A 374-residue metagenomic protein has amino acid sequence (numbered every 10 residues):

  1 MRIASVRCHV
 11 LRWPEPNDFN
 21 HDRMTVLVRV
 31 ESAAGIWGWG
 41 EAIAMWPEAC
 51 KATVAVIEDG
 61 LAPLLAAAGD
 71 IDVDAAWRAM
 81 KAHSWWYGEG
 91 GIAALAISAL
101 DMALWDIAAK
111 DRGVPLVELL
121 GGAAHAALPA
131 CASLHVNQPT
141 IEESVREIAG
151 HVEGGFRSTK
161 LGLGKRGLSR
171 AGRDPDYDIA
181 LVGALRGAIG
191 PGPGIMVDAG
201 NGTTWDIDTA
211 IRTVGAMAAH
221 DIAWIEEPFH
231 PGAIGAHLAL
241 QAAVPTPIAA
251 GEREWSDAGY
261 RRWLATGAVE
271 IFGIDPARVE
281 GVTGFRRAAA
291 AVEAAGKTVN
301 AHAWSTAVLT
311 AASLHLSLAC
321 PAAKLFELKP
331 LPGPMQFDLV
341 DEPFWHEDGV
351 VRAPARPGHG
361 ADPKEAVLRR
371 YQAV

Functional and structural regions predicted by a protein language model:
M1-W46, L331-F337: Structured beta-strand/loop patches that form or line metal/cofactor-binding pockets in enzymes
I3, G35, L61, L100 (+8 more regions): Conserved, mostly hydrophobic/aromatic
E31-D111: Metal- or metallocofactor-binding catalytic centers and their adjacent structured scaffolds across diverse enzyme
G40, A130-L134, R157-L161, I195-A199 (+5 more regions): Hydrophobic faces of well-ordered beta-strands that scaffold small-molecule active sites in alpha/beta enzyme cores
D59, G215, D221, G232-V350: Shared catalytic-loop signature of beta/alpha-barrel
D101-N137: Glycine-rich, aromatic-flanked loop segments that form ligand/cofactor-binding clefts across common enzyme folds
A127, C131-V244: Metal-dependent enolase-superfamily TIM-barrel catalytic cores that perform enediolate-based chemistry
V340-V374: C-terminal extensions of enzymes
